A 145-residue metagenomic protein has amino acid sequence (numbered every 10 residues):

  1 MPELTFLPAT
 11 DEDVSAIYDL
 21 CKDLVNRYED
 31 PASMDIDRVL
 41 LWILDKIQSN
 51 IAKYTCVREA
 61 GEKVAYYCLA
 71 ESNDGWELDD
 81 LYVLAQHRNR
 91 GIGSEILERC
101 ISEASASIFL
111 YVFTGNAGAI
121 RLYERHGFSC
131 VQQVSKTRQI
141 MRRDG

Functional and structural regions predicted by a protein language model:
M1-E12, G145: Conserved N-terminal entry element of GNAT/NAT acetyltransferase domains
P8-D80, L84-Q86, L97-R99, Q132-K136: Acetyl-CoA-dependent GNAT
A52, S105-S107: Short, high-confidence coil segments that cap the C-terminus of an alpha-helix and link into the following beta-strand
G75, S107-F109: Structural preference for beta-strand elements that scaffold enzyme active sites
V83, N89-S102, R121-R125: Conserved acetyl-CoA-binding loop-helix of GNAT-fold acetyltransferases
R88, L110-R121, K136-G145: Conserved beta-strand-loop-alpha-helix junction that forms the acyl-donor binding cleft
